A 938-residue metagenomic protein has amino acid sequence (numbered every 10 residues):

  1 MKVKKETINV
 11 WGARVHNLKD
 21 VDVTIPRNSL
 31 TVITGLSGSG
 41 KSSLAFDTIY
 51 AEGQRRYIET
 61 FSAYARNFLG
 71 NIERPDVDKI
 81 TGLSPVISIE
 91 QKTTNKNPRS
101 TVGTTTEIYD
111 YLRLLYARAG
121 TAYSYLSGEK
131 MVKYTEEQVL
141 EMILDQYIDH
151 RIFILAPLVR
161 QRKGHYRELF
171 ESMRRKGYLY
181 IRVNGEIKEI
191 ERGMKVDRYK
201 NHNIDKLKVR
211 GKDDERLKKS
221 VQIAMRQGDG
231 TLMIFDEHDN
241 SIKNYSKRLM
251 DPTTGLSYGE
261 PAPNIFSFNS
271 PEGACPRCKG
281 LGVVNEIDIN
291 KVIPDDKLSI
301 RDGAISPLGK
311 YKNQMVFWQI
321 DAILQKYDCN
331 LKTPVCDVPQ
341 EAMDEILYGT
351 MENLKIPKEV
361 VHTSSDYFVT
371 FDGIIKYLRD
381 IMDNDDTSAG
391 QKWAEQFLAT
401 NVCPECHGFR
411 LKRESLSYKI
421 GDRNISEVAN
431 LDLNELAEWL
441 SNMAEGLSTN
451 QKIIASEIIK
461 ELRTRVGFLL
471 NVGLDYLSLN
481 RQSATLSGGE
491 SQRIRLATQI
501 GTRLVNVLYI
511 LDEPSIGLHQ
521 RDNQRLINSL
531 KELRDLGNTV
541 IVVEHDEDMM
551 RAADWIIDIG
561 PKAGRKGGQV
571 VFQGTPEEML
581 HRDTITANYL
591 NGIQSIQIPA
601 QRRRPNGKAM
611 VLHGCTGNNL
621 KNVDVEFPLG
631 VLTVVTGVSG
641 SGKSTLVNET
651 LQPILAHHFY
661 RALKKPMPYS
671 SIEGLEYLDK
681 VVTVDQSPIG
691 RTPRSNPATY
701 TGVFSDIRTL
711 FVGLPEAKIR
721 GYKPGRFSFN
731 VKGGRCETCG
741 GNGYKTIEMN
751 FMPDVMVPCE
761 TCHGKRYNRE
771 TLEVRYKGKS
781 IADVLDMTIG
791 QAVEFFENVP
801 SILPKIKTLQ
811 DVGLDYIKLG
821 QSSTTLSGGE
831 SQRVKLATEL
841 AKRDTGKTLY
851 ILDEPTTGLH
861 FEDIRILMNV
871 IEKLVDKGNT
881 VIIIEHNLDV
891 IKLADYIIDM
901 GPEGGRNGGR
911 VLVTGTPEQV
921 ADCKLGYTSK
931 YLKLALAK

Functional and structural regions predicted by a protein language model:
M1-K938: Conserved phosphate-binding elements of NTP-dependent enzyme cores
